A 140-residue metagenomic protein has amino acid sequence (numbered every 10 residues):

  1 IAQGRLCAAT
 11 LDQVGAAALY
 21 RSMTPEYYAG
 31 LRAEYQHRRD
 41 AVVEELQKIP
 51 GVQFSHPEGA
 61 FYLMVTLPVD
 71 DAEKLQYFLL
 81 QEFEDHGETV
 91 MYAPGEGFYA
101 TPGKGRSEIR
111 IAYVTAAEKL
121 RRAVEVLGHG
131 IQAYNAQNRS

Functional and structural regions predicted by a protein language model:
I1-S140: PLP-dependent class I/II
